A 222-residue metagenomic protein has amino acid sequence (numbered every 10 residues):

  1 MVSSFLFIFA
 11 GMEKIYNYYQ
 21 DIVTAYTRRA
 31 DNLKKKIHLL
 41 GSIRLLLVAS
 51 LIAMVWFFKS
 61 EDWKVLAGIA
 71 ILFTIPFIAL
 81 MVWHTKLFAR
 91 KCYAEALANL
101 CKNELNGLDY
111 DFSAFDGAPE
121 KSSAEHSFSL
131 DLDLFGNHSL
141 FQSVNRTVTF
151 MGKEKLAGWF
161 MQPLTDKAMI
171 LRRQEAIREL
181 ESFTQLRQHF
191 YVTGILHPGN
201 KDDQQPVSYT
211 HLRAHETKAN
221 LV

Functional and structural regions predicted by a protein language model:
M12-T24, L186-Y209: Short, charged cytosolic
E13, K153-Q188: Membrane-anchoring/interfacial helices and their immediately flanking loops in integral membrane proteins
Y19, V23-Y26, L33, A94 (+3 more regions): Amphipathic alpha-helical coiled-coil segments
H38-L45: Select subsegments of transmembrane alpha-helices in polytopic membrane proteins, especially boundary-proximal
F57-T74: Hydrophobic alpha-helical transmembrane segments
L72-P163, L180, N200-Y209: His/Asp/Glu-rich acidic catalytic environments and adjacent acidic regulatory segments
T210-T217: Conserved small/polar residues in nucleotide/adenosyl-binding loops
